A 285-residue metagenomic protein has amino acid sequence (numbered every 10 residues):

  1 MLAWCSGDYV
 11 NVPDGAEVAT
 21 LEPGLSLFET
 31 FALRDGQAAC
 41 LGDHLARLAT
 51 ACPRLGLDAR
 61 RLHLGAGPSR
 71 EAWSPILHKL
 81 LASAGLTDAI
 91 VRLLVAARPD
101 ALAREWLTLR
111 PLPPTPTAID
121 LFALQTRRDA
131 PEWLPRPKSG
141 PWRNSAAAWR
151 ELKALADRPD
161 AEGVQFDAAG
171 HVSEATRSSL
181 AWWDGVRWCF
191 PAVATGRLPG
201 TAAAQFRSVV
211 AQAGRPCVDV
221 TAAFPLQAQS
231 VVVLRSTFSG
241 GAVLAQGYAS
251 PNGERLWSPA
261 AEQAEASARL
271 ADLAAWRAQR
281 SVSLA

Functional and structural regions predicted by a protein language model:
M1-P68, P75-K79, A96-A285: Helix-start/capping segments and mature chain N-termini
K79-G85: Phosphate/pyrophosphate-binding loops at sites that engage ATP/ADP/AMP, CoA/4′-phosphopantetheine, polyphosphate
L86-V95: Ordered, amphipathic secondary-structure segments that act as subunit-interaction surfaces in large macromolecular
